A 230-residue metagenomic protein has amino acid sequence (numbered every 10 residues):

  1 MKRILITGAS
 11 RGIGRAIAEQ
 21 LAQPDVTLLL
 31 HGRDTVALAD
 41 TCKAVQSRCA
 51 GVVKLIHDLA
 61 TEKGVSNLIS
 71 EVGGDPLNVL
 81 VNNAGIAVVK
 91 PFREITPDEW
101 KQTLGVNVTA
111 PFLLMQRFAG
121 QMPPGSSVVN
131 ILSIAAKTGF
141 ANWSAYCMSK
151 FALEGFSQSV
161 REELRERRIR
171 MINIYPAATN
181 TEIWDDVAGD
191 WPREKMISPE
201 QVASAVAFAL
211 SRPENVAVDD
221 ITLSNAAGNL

Functional and structural regions predicted by a protein language model:
S10-R11: Conserved glycine-rich cofactor-binding loop
P24-D40: Conserved glycine-rich Rossmann-like NAD(P)H-binding loop of the short-chain dehydrogenase/reductase
L55-N67, P97: The beta1-alpha1 cofactor-binding region of Rossmann-like NAD(H)/NADP(H)-dependent oxidoreductases
P91-F92, E99-K101: Substrate-binding pocket helix/loop in short-chain dehydrogenase/reductase
M115, S149: Active-site helix of classical SDR
S133: Residue(s) in the substrate-gating loop at a strand-loop-helix junction that position the organic substrate next
N173, W191-L230: C-terminal helical subdomain
